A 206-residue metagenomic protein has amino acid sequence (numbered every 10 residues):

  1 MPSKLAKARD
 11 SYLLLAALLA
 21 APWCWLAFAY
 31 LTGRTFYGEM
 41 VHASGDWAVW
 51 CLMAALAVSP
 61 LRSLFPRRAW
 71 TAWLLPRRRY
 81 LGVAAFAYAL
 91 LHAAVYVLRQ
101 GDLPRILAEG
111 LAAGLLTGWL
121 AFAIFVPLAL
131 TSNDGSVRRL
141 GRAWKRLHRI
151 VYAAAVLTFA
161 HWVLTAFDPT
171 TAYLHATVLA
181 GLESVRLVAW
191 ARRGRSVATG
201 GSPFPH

Functional and structural regions predicted by a protein language model:
M1-H206: Membrane-embedded alpha-helical bundles that constitute the cytochrome b-like, heme-associated redox core of multi-pass
